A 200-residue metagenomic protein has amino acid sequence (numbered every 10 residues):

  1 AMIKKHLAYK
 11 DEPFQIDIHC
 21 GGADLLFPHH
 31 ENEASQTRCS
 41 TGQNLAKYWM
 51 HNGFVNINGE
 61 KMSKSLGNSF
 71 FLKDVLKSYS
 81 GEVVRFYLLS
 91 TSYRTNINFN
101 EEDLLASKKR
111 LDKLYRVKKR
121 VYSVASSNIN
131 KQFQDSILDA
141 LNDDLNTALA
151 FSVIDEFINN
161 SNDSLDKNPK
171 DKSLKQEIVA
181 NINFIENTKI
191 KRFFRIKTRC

Functional and structural regions predicted by a protein language model:
A1-R120: Alpha-helical recognition segments enriched in aromatics with Gly/Pro capping that present substrate-recognition
K64-C200: Conserved nucleotide- and phosphate/pyrophosphate-binding catalytic cores in adenylate/nucleotidyl-handling enzymes
